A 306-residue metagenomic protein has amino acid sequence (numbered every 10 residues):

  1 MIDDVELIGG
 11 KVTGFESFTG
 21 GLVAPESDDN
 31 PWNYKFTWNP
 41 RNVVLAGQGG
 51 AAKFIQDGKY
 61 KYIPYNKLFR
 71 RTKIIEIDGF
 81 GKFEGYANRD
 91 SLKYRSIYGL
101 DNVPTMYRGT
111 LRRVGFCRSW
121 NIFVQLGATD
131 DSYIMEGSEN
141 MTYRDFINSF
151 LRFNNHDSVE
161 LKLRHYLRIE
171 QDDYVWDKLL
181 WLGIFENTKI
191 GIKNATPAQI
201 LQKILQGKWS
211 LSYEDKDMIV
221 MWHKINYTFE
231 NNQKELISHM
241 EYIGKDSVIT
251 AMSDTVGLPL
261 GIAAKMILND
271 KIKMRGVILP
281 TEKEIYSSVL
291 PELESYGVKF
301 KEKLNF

Functional and structural regions predicted by a protein language model:
M1: Short alpha-helices
D4-F306: C-terminal catalytic/substrate-binding lobe primarily of soluble NAD(P)-dependent oxidoreductases
